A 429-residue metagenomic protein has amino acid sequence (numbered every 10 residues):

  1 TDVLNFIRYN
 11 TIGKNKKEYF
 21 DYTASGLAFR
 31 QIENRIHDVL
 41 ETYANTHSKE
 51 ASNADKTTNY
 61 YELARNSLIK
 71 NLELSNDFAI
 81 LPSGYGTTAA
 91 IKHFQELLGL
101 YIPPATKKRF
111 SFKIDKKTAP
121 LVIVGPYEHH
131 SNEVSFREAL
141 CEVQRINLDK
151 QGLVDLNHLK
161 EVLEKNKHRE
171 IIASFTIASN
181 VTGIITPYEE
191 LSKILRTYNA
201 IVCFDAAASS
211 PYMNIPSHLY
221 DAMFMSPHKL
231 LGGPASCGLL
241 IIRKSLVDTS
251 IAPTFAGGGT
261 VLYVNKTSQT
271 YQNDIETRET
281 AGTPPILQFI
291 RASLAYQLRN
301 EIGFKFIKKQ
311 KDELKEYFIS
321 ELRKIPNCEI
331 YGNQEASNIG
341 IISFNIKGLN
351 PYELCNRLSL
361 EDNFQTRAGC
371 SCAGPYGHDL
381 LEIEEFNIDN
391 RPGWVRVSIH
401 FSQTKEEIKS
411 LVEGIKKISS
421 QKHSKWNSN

Functional and structural regions predicted by a protein language model:
T1-N429: Pyridoxal 5′-phosphate
